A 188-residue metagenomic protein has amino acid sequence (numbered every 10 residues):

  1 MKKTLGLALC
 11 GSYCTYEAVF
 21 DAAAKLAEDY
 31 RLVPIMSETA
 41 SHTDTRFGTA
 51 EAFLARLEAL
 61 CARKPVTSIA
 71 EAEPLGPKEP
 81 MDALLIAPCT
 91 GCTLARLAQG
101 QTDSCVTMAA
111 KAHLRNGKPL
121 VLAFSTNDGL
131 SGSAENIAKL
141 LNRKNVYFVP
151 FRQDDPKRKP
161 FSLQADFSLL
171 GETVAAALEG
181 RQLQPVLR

Functional and structural regions predicted by a protein language model:
M1-L120, S125-R188: A cross-family phosphate/adenosyl-ligand binding-site feature
